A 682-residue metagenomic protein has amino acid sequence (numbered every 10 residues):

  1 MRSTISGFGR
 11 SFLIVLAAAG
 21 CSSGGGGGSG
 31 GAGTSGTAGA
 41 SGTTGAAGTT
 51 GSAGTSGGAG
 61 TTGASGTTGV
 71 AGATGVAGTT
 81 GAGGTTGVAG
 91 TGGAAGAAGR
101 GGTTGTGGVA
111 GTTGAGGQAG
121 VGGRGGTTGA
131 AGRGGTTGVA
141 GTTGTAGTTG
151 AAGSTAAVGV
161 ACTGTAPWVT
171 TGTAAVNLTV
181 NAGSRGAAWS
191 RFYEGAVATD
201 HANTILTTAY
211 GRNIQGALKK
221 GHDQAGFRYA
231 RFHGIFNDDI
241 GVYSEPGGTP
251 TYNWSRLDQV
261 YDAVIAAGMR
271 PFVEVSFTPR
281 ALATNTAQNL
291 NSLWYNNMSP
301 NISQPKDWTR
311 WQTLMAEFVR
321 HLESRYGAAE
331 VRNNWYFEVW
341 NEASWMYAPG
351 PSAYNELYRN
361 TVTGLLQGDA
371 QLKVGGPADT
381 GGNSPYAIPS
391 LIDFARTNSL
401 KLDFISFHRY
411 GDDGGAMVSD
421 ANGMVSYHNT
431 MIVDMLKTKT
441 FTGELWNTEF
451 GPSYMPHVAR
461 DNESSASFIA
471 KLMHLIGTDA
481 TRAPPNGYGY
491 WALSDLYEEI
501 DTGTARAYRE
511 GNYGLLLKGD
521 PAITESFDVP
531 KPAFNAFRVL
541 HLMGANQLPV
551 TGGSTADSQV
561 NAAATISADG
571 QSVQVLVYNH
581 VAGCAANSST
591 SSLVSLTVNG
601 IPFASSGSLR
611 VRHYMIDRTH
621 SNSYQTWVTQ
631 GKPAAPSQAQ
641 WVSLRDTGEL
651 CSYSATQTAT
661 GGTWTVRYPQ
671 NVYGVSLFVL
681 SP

Functional and structural regions predicted by a protein language model:
M1-F12: Bacterial N-terminal signal peptides that target proteins for export
I5, L16-P167: Ser/Thr-rich, Pro/Gly/Ala-heavy low-complexity intrinsically disordered linkers and tails of secreted extracellular
V158-G226, T363: N-terminal carbohydrate-binding accessory modules
A217, Y410-V458, A483-G489: Glycoside hydrolase catalytic-domain groove-lining segments
H222-D420, M431-D434, T438-F441: Substrate-binding cleft and catalytic face of glycoside hydrolase catalytic domains, especially the flexible beta-alpha
G451-S589: Aromatic/acidic polysaccharide-binding cleft in carbohydrate-active enzymes
D557-W627, Y673-V679: Carbohydrate-binding surface patches
A635-P682: C-terminal beta-strand-rich structural cap/linker in extracellular carbohydrate-active enzymes
